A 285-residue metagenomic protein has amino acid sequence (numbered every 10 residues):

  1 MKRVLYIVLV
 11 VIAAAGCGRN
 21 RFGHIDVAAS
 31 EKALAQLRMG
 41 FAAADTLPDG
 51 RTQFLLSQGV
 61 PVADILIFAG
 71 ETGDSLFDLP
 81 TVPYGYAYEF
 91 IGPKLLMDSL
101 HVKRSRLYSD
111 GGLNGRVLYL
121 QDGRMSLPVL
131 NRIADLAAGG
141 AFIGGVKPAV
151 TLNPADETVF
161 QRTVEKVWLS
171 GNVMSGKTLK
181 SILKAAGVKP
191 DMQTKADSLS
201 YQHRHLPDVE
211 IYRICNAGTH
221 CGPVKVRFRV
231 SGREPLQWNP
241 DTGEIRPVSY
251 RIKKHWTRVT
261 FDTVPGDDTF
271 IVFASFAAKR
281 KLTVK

Functional and structural regions predicted by a protein language model:
V4-A13: Sec-dependent N-terminal signal peptides
N20-K285: Carbohydrate-binding surfaces of carbohydrate-active enzymes
